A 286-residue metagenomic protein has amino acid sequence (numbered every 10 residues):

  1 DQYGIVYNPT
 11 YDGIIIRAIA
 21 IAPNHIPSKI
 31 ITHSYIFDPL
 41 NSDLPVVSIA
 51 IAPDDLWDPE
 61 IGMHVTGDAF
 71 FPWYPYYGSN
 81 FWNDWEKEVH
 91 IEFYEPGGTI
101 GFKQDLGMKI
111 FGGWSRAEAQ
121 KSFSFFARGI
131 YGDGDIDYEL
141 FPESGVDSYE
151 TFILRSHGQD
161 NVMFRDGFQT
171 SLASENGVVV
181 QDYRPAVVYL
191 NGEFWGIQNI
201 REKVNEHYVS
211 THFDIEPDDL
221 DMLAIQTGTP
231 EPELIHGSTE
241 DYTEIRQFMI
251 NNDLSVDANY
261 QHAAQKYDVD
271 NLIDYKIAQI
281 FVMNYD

Functional and structural regions predicted by a protein language model:
D1-E88, F93-G107, I130: Short, compositionally stereotyped local motifs that mark structural "simplifiers"
Y11-I15, T32, L44-V46, E86-H90 (+8 more regions): Extracellular structured ligand-interaction cores
K29, P59-G62, Q104, D135-Y138 (+4 more regions): Short, solvent-exposed loop/turn and secondary-structure capping segments
F123-G145: Reverse-transcriptase-like RNA-dependent polymerase core
Y138-S144, Y149, L154-Q159, E193 (+1 more regions): ATP-dependent phospho-/nucleotidyl transfer catalytic cores
Q159-V178: A conserved alpha-helical element in kinase catalytic cores
E175-Y189: Short, well-structured beta-strand/strand-turn elements
